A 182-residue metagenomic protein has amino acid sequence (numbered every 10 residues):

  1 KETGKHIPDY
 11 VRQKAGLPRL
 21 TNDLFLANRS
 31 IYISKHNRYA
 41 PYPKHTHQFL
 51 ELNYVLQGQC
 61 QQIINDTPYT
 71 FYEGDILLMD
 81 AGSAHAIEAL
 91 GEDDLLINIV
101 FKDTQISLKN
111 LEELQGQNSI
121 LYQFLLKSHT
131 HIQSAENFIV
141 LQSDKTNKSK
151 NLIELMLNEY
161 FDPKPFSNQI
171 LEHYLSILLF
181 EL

Functional and structural regions predicted by a protein language model:
K1, D9, L17-S30, L90-N158: A hydrophobic/aromatic-rich effector-binding and dimerization subdomain of bacterial HTH-type transcriptional regulators
K1-Q59: Generic protein-terminus/edge-of-domain signal
H36-Y39, E73-G74, G82, T104: Tight coil/turn sites that cap or link beta-strands
P41-H47, E88-L90, S167: Short histidine-centered beta-strand/loop micro-motifs that create catalytic or ligand/metal-coordination sites
E51-N53, Q61, A86, L96-V100: Short hydrophobic beta-strand segments that form the core of ligand-binding sensory/regulatory domains
Q59-Q61, L77, A81-A86, Q105-S107: Histidine-centered metal-chelating micro-motifs
D66-A81, L95: Short acidic-glycine-tyrosine-enriched beta hairpin
V140-L182: An amphipathic alpha-helical interaction segment
